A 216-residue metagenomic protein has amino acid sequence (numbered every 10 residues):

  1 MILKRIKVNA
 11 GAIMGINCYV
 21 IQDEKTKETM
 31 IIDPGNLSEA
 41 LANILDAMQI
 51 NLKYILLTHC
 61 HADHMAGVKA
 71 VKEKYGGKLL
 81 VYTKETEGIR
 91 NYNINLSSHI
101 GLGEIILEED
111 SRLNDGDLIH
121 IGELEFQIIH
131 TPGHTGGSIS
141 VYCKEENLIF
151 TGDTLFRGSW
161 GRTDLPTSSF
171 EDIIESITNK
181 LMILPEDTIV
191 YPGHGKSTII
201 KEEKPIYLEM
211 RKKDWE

Functional and structural regions predicted by a protein language model:
M1-M48, S140-G152: Conserved beta-strand hairpin/beta-sheet module of binuclear metal-dependent hydrolase folds, prominently
K7, Q22, N114, H120 (+2 more regions): Residue-level detector of conserved, well-ordered beta-strand and adjacent loop positions that form binding/recognition
Y19, S111, G116-D117, I139 (+1 more regions): Residue-level detector of beta-strand structural context in well-folded domains
K25-T26, N36, A62, E85 (+4 more regions): Short, glycine/acidic-enriched loop or turn micro-motifs at the edges of active sites
I31-I32, K53-C60, L79-Y82, H130-G133 (+2 more regions): Active-site neighborhood of phospho(di)ester-bond hydrolases with catalytic His/Asp-centered motifs
N36-H120, P205-R211: Active-site HxH/HxHxD metal-binding segment of metal-dependent hydrolases
I94-S98, L124-E216: Metallo-beta-lactamase
